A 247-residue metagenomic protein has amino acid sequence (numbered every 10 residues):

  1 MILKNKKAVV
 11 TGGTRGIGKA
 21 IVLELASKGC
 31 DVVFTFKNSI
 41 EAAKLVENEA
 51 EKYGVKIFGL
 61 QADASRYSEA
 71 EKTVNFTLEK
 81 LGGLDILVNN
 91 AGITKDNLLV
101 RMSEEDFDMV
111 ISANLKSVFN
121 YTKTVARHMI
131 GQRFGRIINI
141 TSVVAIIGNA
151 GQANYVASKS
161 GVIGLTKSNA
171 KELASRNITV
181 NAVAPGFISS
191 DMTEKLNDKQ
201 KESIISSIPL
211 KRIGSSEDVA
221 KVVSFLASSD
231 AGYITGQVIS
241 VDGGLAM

Functional and structural regions predicted by a protein language model:
I2, F134, I178, R212-V241 (+1 more regions): C-terminal substrate-recognition "lid" of short-chain dehydrogenase/reductases
K7, T14-G16: Conserved glycine-rich cofactor-binding loop
C30-L45: Conserved glycine-rich Rossmann-like NAD(P)H-binding loop of the short-chain dehydrogenase/reductase
L98-L99, S103-I111, T193, I204: Substrate-binding pocket helix/loop in short-chain dehydrogenase/reductase
T122, S158, T166: Active-site helix of classical SDR
R127, K171-S175, G232: Alpha-helical segment proximal to the catalytic Tyr-Lys
S142: Residue(s) in the substrate-gating loop at a strand-loop-helix junction that position the organic substrate next
